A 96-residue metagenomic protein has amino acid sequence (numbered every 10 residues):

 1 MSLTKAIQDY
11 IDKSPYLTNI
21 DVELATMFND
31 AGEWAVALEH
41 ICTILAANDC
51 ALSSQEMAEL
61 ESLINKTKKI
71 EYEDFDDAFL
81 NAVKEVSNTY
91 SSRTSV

Functional and structural regions predicted by a protein language model:
M1-V96: C-terminal-biased regions
